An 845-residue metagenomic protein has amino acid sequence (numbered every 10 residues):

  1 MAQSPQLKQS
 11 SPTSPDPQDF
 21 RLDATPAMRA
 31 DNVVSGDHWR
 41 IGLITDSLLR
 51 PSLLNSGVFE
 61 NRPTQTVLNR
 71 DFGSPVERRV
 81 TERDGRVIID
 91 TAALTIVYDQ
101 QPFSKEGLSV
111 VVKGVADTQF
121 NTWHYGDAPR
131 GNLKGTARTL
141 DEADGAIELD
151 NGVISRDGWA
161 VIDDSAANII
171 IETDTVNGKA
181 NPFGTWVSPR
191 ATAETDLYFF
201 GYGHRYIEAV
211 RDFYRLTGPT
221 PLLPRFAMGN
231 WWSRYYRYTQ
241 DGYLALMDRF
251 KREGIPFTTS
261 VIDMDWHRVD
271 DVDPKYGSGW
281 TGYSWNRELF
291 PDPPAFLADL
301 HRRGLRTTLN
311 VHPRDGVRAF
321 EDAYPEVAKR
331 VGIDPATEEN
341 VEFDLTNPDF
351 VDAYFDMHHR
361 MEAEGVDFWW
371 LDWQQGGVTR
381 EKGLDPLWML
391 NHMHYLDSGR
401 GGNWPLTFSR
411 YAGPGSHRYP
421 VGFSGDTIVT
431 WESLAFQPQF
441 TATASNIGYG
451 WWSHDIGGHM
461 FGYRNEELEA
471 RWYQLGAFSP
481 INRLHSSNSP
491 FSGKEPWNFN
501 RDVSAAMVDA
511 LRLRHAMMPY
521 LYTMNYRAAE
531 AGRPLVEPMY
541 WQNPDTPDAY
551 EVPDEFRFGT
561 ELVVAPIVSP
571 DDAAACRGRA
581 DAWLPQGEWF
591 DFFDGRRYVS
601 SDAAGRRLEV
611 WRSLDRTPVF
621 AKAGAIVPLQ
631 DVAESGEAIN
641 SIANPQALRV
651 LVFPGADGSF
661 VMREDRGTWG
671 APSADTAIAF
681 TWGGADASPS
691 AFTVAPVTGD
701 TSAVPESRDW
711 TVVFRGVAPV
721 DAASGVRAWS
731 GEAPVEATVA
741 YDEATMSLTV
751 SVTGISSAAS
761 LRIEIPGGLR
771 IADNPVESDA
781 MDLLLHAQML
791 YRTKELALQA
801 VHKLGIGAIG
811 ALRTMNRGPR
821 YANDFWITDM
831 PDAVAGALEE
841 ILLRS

Functional and structural regions predicted by a protein language model:
P12, I44-D84: A low-complexity, Ser/Thr/Gly/Pro-enriched, surface-exposed linker/loop concept that marks segments flanking
I41, L49-L53, I89-I96, V563-P566 (+1 more regions): Short, well-ordered beta-strand segments enriched in hydrophobic/aromatic residues
P63-V76, I333, F590-L614, S724-V752: Solvent-exposed beta-strand/loop surfaces of large extracellular or lumenal domains
R78-P224, R234-Y235, D241, M247-R252 (+2 more regions): Catalytic and substrate-binding clefts that recognize carbohydrates or anionic sugar/phosphate headgroups
T239-R252, F350-R360: Short, acidic/polar
P256-M507, Q542-T546, V552, V599-S600: Aromatic- and carboxylate-enriched substrate-binding clefts and catalytic-loop regions of carbohydrate-active enzymes
P414-G422, F436-F440, A444-H454, F461-D721 (+1 more regions): Catalytic core of carbohydrate-active enzymes
R557-G559, R577, E637-R844: Beta-rich accessory regions
